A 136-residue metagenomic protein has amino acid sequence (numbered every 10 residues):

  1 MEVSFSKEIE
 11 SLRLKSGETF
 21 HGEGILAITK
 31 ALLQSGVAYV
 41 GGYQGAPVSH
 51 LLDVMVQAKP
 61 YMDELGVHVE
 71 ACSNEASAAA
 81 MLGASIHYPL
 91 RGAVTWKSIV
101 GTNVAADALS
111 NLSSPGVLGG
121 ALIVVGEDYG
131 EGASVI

Functional and structural regions predicted by a protein language model:
M1-E2, E23-I28, L52-D53, A80: Short hydrophobic/aromatic-rich motifs at helix boundaries and adjacent loops
E2-S4, E10, V56-P60: Catalytic-core regions of core metabolic enzymes, especially those transforming organic acids/acyl-group intermediates
F5, E10, S16-G17, V69-E70 (+1 more regions): A generic structural signal for short
E8-V48: N-terminal signal-anchor module of multipass membrane proteins
S49-I136: Thiamine diphosphate
